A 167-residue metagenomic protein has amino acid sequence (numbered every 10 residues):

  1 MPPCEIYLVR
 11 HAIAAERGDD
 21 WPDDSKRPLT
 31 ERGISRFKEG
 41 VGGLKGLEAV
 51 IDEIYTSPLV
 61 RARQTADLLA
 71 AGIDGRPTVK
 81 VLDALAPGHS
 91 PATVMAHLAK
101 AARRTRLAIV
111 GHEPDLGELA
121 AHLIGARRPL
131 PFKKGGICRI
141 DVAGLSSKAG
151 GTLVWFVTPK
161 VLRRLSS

Functional and structural regions predicted by a protein language model:
P2-D83, H89, R127-P129: Active-site-proximal alpha-helix that buttresses catalytic centers in soluble enzyme cores
I6, R103-G111: Generic beta-sheet signal
L47-V50, K100-T105: Glycine-rich phosphate-binding loop signature in dinucleotide/nucleotide-binding domains
E53, I73-P77, V94, K148 (+1 more regions): Hydrophobic/basic alpha-helical segments enriched in Actinobacteria
L68-G72, H97, H122, V142-A143: Alpha-helical structural signal in soluble globular domains
L85-L98: Short alpha-helix plus adjacent loop in nuclease-associated cores
I124-T152, F156-P159: Domain-level recognition of soluble alpha/beta enzyme cores, biased toward histidine phosphatases/phosphomutases
